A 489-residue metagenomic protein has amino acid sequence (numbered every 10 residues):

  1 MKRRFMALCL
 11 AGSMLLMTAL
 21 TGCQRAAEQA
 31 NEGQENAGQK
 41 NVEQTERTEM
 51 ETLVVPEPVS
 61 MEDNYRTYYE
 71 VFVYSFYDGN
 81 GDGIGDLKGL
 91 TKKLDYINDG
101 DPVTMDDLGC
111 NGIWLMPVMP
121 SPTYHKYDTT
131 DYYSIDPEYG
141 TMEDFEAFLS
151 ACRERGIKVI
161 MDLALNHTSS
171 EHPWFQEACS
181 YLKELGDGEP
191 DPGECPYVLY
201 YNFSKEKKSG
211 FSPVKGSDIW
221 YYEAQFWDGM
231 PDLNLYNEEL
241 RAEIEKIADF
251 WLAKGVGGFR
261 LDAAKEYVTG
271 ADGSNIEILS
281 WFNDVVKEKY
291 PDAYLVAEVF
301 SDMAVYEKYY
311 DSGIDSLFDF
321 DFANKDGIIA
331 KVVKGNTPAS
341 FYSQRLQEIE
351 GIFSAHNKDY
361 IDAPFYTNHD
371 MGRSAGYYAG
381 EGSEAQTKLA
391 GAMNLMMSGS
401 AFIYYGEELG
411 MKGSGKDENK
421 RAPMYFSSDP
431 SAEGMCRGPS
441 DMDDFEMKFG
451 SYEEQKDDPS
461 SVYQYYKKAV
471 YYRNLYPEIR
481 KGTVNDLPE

Functional and structural regions predicted by a protein language model:
M1-C9: Bacterial N-terminal signal peptides that target proteins for export
L10-L16: Hydrophobic helical h-region of N-terminal Sec-dependent signal peptides in bacterial secretory/periplasmic proteins
T18-G22: C-terminal motif of bacterial Sec signal peptides marking the signal peptidase cleavage site
C23-A26, E46-A242, A253, R260 (+2 more regions): Acidic/aromatic-lined carbohydrate-recognition and catalytic surfaces of CAZymes acting on diverse glycans
R25-A26, A30-N31, N36, N41: Asparagine/serine/threonine-enriched low-complexity, disordered tracts, especially those forming N-linked glycosylation
G79-L94, Y377-E384, G434-D441: Short, polar loop/linker segments at the starts of domains and inter-domain junctions
D284-G376, M396, E418, P423-D444: Glycan-recognition surfaces
F365-N368, G380-E489: Loop/helix patches that line or flank the sugar-binding groove of alpha-linked glycan CAZymes
